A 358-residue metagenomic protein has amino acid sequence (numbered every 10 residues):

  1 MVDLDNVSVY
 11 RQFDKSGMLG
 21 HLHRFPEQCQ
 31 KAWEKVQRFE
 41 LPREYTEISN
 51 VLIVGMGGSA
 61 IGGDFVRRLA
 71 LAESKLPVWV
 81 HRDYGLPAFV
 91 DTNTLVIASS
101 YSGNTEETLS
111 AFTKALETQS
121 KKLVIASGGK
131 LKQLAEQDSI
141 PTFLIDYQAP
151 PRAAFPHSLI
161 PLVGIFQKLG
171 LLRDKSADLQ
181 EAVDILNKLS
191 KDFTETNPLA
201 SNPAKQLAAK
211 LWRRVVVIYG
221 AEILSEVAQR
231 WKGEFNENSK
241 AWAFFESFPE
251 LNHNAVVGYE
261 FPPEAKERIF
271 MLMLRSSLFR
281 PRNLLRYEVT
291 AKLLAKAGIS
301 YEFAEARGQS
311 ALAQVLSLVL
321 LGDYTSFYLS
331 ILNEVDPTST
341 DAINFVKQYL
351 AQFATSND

Functional and structural regions predicted by a protein language model:
M1-G17: Polybasic, low-complexity association/targeting segments
D3, T340-A354: A short, charged, Gly/Pro-tolerant segment at domain boundaries
F13-H21, Q28, V36-E40, T46-S49 (+2 more regions): Active-site phosphate/pyrophosphate-binding segments
E34-V36, K75, I165-K175, S239-K240 (+1 more regions): Short helix-capping/linker segments at secondary-structure and domain boundaries
Y45-L189, A209, S276-S300: Glycine-rich phosphate-binding loops that contact phosphosugars or nucleotide phosphates
V80-R82, A241-N252, S300-Q309: A generic structural motif
V256-D341: C-terminal active-site/capping subdomain that shapes the small-molecule cofactor and substrate pocket of enzyme
